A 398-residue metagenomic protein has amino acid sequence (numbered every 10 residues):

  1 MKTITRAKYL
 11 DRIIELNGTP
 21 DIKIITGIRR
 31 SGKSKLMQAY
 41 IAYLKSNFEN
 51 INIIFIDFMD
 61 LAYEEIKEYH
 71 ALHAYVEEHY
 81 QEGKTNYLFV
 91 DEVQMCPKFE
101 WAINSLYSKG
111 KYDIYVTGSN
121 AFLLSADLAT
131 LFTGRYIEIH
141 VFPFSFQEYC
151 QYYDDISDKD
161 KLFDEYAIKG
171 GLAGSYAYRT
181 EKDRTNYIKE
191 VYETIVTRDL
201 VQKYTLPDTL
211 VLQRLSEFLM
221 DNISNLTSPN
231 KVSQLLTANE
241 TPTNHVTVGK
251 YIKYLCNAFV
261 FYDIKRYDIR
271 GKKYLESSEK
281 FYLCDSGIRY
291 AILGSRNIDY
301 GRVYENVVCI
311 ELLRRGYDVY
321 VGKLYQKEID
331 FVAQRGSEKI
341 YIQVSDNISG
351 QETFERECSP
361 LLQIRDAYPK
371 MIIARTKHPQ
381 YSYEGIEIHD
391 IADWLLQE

Functional and structural regions predicted by a protein language model:
I4-G18: Pre-Walker A adenine-sensing motif
I25: Hydrophobic anchor at the beta1->P-loop junction of P-loop NTPases
K33: Conserved lysine of the Walker
L36, Y40: Hydrophobic positions on the alpha1 helix immediately C-terminal to the Walker A/P-loop
I54-K84: Short glycine-rich substrate-engagement loop in P-loop NTPases that contacts/grips substrate
S119-A121, A126-L226, F259-Y262: Interdomain motor-coupling "hinge/lid" segment immediately C-terminal to the ATP-binding subdomain of NTP-driven enzymes
E181-K339: Accessory nucleic acid-recognition modules appended to NTPase machines
K377-E398: Domain-level recognition of nuclease-like catalytic cores that cleave nucleotide substrates
